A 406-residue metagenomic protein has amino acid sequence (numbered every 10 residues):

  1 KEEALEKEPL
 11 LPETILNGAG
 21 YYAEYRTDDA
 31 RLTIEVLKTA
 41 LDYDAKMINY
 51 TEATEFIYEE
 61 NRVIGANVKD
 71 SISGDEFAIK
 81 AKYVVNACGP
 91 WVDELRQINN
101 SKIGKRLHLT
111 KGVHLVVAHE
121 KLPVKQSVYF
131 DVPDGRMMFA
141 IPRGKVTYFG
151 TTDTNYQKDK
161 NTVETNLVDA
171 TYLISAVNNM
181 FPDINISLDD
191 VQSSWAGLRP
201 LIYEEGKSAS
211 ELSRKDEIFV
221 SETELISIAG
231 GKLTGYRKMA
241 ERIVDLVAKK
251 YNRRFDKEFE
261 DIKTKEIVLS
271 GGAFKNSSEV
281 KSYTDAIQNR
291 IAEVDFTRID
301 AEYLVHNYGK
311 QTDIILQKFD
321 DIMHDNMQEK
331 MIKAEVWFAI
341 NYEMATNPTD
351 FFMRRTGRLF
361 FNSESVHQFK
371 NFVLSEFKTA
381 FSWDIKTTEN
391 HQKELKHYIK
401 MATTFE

Functional and structural regions predicted by a protein language model:
E3-T14, Y21-E24, D28-A30, D42-Y43 (+8 more regions): C-terminal accessory subdomains/tails of enzymes that are appended
Y21-Y22, A66-D70: Short beta-strand segments that buttress and anchor functional surface loops
V36: Aromatic/hydrophobic pocket-lining residues that form π-stacking "cages" and hydrophobic walls in ligand
A40, L95-V113: Glycine-rich beta-alpha-beta "Rossmann" dinucleotide-binding loop(s) and their flanking helix/strand
N49-I64: A conserved short coil-to-beta-strand element within the FAD-binding core of flavoproteins
R62-A66, V124-Q126: Short, hydrophobic/aromatic-rich segments at coil-to-beta transitions
I72-Y83, A87: Core beta-strand elements of the Rossmann-like FAD/NAD(P) dinucleotide-binding domain in flavoenzyme oxidoreductases
E76-K80, H114, E266: Well-ordered beta-strand positions in beta-sheet-rich domains
